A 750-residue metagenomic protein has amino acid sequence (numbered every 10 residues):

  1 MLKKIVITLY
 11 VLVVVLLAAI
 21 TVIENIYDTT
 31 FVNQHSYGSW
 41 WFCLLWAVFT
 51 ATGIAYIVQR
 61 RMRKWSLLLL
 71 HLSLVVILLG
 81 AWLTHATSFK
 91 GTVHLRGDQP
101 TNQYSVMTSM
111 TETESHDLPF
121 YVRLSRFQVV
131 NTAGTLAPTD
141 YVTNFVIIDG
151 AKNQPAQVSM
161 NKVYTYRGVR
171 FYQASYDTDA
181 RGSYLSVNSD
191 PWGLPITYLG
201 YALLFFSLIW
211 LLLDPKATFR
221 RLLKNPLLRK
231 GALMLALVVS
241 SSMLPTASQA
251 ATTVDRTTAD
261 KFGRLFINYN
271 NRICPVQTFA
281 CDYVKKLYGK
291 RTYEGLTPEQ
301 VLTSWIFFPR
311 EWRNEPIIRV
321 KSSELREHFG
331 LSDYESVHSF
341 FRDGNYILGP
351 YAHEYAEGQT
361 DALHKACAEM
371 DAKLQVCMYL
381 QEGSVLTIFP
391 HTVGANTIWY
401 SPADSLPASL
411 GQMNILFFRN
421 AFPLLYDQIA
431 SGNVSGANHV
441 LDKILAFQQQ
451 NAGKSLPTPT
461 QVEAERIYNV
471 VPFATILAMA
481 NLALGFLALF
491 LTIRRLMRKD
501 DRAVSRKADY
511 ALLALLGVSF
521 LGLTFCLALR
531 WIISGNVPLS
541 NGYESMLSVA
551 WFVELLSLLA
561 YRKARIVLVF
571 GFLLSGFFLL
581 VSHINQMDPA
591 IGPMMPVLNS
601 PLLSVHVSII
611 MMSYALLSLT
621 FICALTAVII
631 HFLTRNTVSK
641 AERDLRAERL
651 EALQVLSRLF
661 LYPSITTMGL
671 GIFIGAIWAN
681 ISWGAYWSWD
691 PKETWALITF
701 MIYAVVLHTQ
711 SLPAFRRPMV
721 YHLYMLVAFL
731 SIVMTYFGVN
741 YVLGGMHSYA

Functional and structural regions predicted by a protein language model:
M1-A750: Solvent-exposed, non-transmembrane regions of integral membrane proteins
